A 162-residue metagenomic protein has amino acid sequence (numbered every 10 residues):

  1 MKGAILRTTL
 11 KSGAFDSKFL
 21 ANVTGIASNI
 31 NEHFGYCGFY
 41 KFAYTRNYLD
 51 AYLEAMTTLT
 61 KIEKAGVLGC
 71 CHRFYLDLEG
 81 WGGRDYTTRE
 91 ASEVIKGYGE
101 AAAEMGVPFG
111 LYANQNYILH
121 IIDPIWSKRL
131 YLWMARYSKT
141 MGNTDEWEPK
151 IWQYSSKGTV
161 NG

Functional and structural regions predicted by a protein language model:
M1-K2, D123-G162: Functionally critical loop-and-helix segments that line ligand-binding/catalytic clefts of soluble enzyme domains
M1-M105: Substrate-binding cleft of extracellular glycoside hydrolase catalytic domains
F19, Y40-F42, Y112, Y137 (+1 more regions): Aromatic side chains
Y36, M105-H120: Aromatic-lined carbohydrate-recognition surfaces of secreted/lumenal glycan-active proteins
G38-Y40, Y75, G110, W133 (+1 more regions): Structural detector of well-ordered beta-strand residues that form the stable sheet scaffold of enzyme domains
R46, G82, N116, K139-M141 (+1 more regions): Residue-level detector of flexible, active-site-proximal loop/helix-junction positions within diverse enzyme catalytic
T87-T88, H120-P124: A short secondary-structure junction signal
A91, M105-L111, K128-R136: Extracellular glycoside hydrolase catalytic/binding regions
